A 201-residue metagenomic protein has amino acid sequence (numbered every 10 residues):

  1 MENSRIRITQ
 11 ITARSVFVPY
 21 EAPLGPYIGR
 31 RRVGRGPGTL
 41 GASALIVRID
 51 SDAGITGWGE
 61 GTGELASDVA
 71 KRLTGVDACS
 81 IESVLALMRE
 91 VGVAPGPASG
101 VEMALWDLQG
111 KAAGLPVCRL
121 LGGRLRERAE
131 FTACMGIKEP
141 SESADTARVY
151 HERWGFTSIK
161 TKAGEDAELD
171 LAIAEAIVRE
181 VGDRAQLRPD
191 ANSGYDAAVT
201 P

Functional and structural regions predicted by a protein language model:
E2-Q10, R14, K111, L115-R126: N-terminal amphipathic alpha-helix/helix-capping segment at the start of soluble metabolic enzymes
E2-T56, D68: Structured beta-strand/loop patches that form or line metal/cofactor-binding pockets in enzymes
Q10-T12, R48-A113: Metal- or metallocofactor-binding catalytic centers and their adjacent structured scaffolds across diverse enzyme
Y20, V69, V84, P116-V117 (+3 more regions): Glycine-rich, flexible loop/turn motifs
G41-A42, E64, C79, S83 (+6 more regions): Conserved active-site and cofactor/substrate-binding residues in soluble primary-metabolism enzymes
A44-I46, G100, E130, S158: Broad gene-expression machinery/nucleic-acid interaction feature
G122-P201: Metal-dependent enolase-superfamily TIM-barrel catalytic cores that perform enediolate-based chemistry
